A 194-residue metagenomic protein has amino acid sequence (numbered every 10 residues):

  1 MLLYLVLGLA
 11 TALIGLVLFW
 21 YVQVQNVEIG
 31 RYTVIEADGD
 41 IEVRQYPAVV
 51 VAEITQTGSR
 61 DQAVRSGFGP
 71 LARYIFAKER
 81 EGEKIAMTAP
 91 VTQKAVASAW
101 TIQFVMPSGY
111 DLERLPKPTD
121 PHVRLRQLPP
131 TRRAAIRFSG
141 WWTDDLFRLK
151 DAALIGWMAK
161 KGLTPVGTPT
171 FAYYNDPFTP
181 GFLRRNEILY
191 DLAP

Functional and structural regions predicted by a protein language model:
M1-P194: A solvent-exposed interaction/effector surface
